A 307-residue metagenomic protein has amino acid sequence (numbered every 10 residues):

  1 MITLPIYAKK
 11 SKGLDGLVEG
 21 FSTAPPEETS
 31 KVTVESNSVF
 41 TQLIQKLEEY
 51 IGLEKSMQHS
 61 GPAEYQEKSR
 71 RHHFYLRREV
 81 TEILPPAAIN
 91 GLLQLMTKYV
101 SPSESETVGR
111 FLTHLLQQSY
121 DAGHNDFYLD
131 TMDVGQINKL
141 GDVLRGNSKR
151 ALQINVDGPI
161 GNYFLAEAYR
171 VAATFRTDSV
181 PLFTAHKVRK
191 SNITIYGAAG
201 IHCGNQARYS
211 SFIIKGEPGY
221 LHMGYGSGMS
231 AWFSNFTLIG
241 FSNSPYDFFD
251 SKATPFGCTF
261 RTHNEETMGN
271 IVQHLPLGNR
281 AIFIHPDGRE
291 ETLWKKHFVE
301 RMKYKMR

Functional and structural regions predicted by a protein language model:
M1-R307: Charge-rich, low-hydrophobicity low-complexity segments
